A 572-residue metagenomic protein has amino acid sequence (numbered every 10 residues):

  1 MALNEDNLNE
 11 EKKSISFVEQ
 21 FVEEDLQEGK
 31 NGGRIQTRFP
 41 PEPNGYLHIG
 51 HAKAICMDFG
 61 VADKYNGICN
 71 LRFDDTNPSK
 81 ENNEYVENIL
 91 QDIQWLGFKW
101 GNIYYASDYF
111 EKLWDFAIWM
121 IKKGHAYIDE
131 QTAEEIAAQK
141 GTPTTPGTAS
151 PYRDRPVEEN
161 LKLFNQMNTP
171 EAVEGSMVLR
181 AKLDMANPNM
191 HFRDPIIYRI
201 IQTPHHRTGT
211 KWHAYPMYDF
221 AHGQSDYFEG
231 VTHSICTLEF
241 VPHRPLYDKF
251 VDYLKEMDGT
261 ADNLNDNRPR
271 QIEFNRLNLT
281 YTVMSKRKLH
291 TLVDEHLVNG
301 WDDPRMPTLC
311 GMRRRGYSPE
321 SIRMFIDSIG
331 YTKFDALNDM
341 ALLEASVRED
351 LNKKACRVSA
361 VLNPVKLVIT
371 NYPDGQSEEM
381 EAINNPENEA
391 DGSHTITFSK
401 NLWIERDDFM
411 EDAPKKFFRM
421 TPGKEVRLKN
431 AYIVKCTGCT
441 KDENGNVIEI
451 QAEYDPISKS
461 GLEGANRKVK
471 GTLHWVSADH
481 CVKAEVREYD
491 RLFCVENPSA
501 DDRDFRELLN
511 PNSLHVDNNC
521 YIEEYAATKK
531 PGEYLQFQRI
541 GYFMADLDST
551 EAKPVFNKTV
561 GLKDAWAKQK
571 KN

Functional and structural regions predicted by a protein language model:
M1-K13, K571-N572: Basic/polar N-terminal segments that are highly enriched at the extreme N-terminus, encompassing both cleavable
K13-E23, Q27-L90, H206-T237: N-terminal catalytic cores of NTP/NDP-binding nucleotidyl/phosphoryl-transfer enzymes
G29, D58, I89, M120 (+3 more regions): Residue-level signal for inorganic ion chemistry
P40-P43, R72-K80, N102-E111, E134 (+5 more regions): Conserved short loop/turn motifs at secondary-structure junctions
L71, D75-N77, N83, Y105 (+5 more regions): Active-site cores that bind ATP or allylic diphosphates and position pyrophosphate for catalysis
Y85-E111, F116-W119, G124-Y127: A glycine-rich helix N-cap at a beta->alpha junction
D262, D266-S346: Long, charged, mostly alpha-helical binding arms that flank functional sites
D294, F325-N572: Substrate/cofactor-recognition hotspot
